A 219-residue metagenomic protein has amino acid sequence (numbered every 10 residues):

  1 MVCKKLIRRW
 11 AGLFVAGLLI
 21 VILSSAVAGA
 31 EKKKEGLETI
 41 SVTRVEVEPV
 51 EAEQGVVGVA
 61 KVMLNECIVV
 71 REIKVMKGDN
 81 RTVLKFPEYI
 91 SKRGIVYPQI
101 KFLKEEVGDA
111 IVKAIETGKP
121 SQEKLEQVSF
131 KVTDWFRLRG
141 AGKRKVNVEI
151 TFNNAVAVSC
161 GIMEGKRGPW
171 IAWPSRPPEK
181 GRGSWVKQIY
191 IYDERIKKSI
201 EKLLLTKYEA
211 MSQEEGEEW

Functional and structural regions predicted by a protein language model:
M1-R9: N-terminal secretory signal peptides that target proteins for export/translocation
V2, I20-V21, G216-W219: Conserved GHKL (Bergerat-fold) ATPase module
L13-I22: Bacterial N-terminal signal peptides
V27-W219: Single-stranded nucleic acid-binding surfaces, predominantly the OB-fold ssDNA-binding core
